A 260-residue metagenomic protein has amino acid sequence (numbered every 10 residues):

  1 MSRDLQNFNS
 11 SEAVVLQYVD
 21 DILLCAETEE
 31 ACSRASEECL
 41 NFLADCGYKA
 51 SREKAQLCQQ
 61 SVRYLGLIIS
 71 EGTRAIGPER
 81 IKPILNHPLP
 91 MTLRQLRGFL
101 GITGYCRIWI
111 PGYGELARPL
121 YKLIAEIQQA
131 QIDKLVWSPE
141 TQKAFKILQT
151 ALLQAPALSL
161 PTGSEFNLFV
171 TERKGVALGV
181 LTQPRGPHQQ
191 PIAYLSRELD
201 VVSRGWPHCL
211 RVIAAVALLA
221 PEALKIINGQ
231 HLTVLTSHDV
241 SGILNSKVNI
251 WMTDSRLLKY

Functional and structural regions predicted by a protein language model:
M1-T233, H238-I250, K259: Retroelement reverse transcriptase polymerase core
